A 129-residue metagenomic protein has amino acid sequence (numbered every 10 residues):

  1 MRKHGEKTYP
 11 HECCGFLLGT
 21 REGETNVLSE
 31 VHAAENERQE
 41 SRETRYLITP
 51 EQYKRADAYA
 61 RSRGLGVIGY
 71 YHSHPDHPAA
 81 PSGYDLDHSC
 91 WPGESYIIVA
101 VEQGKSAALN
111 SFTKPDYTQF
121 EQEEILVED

Functional and structural regions predicted by a protein language model:
M1-V67, D76-D129: Conserved beta-strand-loop surface patch within small alpha/beta domains used for substrate/adaptor or ligand engagement
Y70: Conserved, mostly hydrophobic/aromatic
S73: Residue-level "edge-of-site" marker
